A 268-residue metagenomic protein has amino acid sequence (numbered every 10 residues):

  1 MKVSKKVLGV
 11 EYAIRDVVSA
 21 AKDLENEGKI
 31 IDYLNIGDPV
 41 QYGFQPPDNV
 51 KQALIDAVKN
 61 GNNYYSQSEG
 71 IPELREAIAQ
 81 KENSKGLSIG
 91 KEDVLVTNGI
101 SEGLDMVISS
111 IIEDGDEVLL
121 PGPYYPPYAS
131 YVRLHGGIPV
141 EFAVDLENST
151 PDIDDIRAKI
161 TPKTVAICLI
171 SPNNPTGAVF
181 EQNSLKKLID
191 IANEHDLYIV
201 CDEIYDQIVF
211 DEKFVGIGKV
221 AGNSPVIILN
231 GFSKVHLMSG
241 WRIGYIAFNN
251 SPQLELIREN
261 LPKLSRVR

Functional and structural regions predicted by a protein language model:
K2-V3, V7-G99, M106: N-terminal small-domain helix-loop-helix segment of the aminotransferase-like
E27, H135, E194-H195, S224: Helix C-cap/helix->beta junction micro-motif
I89-V94, D114-E117, K163, S224-V226: Short acidic capping loops at alpha-helix termini that bridge into adjacent secondary structure
S110-V132: Conserved PLP-anchoring active-site segment centered on the Schiff-base-forming lysine
L134-V140: A short helix-loop-beta submotif of the ANL/AMP-binding
V144-F214: Active-site phosphate-binding strand-loop segment of PLP-dependent enzymes
K219-R268: Conserved core segment of the aminotransferase class I/II
